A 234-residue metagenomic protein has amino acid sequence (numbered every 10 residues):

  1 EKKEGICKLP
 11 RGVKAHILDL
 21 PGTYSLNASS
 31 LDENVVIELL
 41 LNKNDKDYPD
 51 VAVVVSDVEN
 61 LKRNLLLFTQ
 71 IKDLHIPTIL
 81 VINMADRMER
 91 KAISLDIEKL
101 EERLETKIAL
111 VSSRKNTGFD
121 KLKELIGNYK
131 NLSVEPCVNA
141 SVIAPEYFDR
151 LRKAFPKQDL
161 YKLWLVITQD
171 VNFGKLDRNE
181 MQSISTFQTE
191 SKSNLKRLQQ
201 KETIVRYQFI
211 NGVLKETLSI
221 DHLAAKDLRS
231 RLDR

Functional and structural regions predicted by a protein language model:
E1-P10, K14-A15, L20-P21: P-loop NTPase switch module centered on the Walker A-proximal segment
G5-G12, V35-I108: Conserved C-terminal guanine-recognition region of P-loop GTPase G domains, centered on the G4
K14-V35, V58: Switch II (G3) loop of P-loop NTPases
A15-G22, Y48-P49, L80, Q188-K192: Gly-rich Lys/Arg/Thr-decorated short loops/hinges at beta-loop-alpha junctions or inter-strand turns that position
D19, N83, S112: Active-site glycine-centered loops adjacent to acidic/histidine catalytic or metal-binding residues that shape
S25-N27, L61-R63, R87-A92, N116-K123 (+1 more regions): Switch/connector loops and helix/strand junctions flanking conserved nucleotide-binding motifs in nucleotide-processing
D86-A140: Canonical P-loop GTPase G-domain recognition
E105-K107, Y129-R234: Extended helical scaffolds that flank P-loop GTPase cores
